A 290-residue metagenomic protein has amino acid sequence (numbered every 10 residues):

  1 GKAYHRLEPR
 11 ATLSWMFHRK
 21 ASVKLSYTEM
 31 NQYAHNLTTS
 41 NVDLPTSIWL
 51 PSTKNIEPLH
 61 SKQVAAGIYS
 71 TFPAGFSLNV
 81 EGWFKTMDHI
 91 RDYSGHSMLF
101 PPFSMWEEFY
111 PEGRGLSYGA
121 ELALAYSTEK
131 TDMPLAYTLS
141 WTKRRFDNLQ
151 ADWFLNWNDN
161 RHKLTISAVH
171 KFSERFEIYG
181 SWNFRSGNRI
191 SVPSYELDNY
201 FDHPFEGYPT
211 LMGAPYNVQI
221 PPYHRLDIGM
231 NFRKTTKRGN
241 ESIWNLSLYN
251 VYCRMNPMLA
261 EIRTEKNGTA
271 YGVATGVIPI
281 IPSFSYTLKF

Functional and structural regions predicted by a protein language model:
G1, L25-E29, V80-F84, L135-L139 (+2 more regions): Transmembrane beta-barrel strands of outer-membrane/channel proteins
G1, W49-K54, M105-Y110, G119 (+3 more regions): Extracellular loop and loop/strand-boundary signature of outer-membrane beta-barrel proteins
A3-L7, H60-V64, R114-Y118, S127 (+4 more regions): Residues that define the transmembrane beta-barrel architecture of outer-membrane proteins
H5, W15, E29, P58 (+8 more regions): Residue-level signature of outer-membrane beta-barrel architecture
W15, R19-V64, F84-E107, S181-F205 (+1 more regions): Surface-exposed extracellular loop regions of Gram-negative outer-membrane beta-barrel proteins, predominantly
K20-V23, A74-L78, K130-L135, E174-I178 (+1 more regions): Repeated loop/turn-to-beta-strand initiation elements of outer-membrane beta-barrel proteins
F84-T86, S104-V192: Gram-negative outer-membrane beta-barrel transporters
R175, F184-E206, Y223-R225, N231-F290: C-terminal beta-signal and adjacent terminal beta-strands/loops of Gram-negative outer-membrane beta-barrel proteins
